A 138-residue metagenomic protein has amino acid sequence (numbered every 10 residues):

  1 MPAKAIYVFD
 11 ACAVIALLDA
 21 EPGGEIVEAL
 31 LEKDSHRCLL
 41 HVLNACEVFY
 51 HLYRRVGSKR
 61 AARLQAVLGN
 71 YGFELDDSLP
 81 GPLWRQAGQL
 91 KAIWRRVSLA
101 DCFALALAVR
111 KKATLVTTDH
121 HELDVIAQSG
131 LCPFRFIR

Functional and structural regions predicted by a protein language model:
M1-K4, L105, V109-R138: Acidic, PIN/NYN-like endoribonuclease modules and their adjacent C-terminal/linker elements
M1-L40, Y53-A66: Short, well-structured N-terminal submotif of metal-dependent ribonuclease cores
K4-A5, D34-C38, G72-E74, V109-T114: Short active-site oxyanion
F9-D10, L40-V42, R96-S98, D119-H120 (+1 more regions): Histidine- and aromatic-rich ligand-binding microenvironments
A13-V14, N44, P82-L83, F103-A104 (+1 more regions): Alpha-helix capping/helix-boundary segments
A45-L79: Active-site-proximal, substrate-binding regions of enzyme catalytic domains and RNA-binding/basic surfaces
E74-T118: Active-site neighborhoods of divalent-metal-dependent phosphate/nucleic-acid chemistry enzymes
